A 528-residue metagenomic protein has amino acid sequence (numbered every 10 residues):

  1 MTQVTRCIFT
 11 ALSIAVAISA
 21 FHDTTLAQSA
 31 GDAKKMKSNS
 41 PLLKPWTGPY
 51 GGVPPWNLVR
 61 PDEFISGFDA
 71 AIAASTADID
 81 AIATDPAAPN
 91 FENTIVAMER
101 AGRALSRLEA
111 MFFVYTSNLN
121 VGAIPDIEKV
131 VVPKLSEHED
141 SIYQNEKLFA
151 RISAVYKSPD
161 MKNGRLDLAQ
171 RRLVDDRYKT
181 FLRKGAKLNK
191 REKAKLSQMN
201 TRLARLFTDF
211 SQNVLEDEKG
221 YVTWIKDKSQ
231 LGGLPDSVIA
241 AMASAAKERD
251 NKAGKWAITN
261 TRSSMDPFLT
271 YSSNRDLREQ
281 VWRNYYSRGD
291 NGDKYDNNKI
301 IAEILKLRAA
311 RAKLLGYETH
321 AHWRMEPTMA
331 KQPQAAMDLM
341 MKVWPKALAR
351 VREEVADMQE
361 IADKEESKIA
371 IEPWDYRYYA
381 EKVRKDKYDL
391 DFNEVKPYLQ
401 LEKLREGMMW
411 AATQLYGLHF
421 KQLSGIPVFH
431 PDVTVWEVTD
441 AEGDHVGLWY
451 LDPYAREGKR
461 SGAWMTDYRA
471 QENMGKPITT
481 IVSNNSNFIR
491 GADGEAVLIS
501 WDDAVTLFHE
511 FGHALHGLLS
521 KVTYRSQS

Functional and structural regions predicted by a protein language model:
M1-A11: Bacterial N-terminal signal peptides that target proteins for export
F9-A20: Bacterial N-terminal signal peptides
Q28-P235: N-terminal helix-rich structural modules
G48-E63, F112-K134, A154-Q198, T259-K299 (+3 more regions): Short His/Asp/Glu-rich catalytic/ion-coordination signatures at enzyme active sites or charged loops
A169, L173, R202-R205, Q212 (+3 more regions): Active-site-proximal, well-structured secondary-structure segments within enzyme catalytic domains
A309, G316, I499-L518: Active-site recognition of the HExxH zinc-binding catalytic motif
Q400, F488-F508: Short pre-active-site segment immediately N-terminal to the catalytic Zn-binding motif
S520-S528: Acidic/histidine-rich catalytic neighborhood
